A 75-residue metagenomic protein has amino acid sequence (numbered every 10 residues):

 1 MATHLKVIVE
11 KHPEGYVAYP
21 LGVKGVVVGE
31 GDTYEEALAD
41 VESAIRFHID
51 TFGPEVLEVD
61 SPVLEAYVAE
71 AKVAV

Functional and structural regions predicted by a protein language model:
M1-K6, E35, A39-V75: Short, charged, surface-exposed hinge/linker loops at domain edges that act as mobile lids or interdomain connectors
T3, V17-Y19, V28, A39: Short acidic, gly/pro-rich beta-turn/loop elements at beta-sheet edges and active-site/ligand-binding grooves
V9-G25: Short aromatic-glycine-(Arg/Gly/Cys) micro-motifs in beta-strand/loop hairpins
E10, V28-E30, V75: Intrinsic disorder/low-complexity segments, especially N-terminal tails and targeting/processing regions
G15-A18, T33, A66: Intrinsically disordered, low-complexity N-terminal regions enriched in serine/proline/glycine with scattered basic
P20, G31, I49: Short, flexible helix/strand-to-coil boundary loops that buttress conserved ligand/catalytic motifs in alpha/beta
G25-E35: A short, exposed loop/beta-hairpin motif centered on an aromatic-Gly-Thr core
